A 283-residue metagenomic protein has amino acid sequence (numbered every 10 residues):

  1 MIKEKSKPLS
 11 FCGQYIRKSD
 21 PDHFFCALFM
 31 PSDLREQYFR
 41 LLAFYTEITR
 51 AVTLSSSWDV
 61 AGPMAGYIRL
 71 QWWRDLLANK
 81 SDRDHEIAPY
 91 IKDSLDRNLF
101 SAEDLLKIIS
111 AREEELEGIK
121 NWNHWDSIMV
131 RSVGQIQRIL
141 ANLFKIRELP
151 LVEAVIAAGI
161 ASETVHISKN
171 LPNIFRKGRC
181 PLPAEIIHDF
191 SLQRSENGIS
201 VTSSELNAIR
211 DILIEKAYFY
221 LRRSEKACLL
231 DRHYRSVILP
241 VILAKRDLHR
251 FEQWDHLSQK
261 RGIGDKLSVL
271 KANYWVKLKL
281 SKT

Functional and structural regions predicted by a protein language model:
M1-S94, D104-R112, D126-F144, L151-T164 (+2 more regions): Catalytic cores of Mg2+-dependent Asp-rich isoprenoid enzymes
E113-H124: Acidic/His metal-coordination segments adjacent to aromatic residues that form catalytic metal sites in metalloenzymes
